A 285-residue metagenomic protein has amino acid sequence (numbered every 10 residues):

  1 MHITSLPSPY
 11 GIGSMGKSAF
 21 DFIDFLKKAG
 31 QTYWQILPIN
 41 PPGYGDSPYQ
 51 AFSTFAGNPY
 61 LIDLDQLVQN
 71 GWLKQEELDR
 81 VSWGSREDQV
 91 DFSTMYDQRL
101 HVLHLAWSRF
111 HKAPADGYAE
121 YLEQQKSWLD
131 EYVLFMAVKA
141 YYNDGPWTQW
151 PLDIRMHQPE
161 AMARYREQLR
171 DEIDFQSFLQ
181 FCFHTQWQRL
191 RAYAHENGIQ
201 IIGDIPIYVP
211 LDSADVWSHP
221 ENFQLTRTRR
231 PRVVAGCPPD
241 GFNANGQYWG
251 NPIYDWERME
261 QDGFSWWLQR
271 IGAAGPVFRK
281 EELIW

Functional and structural regions predicted by a protein language model:
M1, W34-Q35, I201-G203, E281-W285: Hydrophobic faces of well-ordered beta-strands that scaffold small-molecule active sites in alpha/beta enzyme cores
M1-K28, L179-Q180: Asp/Glu-centered strand-loop micro-motifs enriched in Gly/Pro and often flanked by an aromatic residue
H2, D46-H184, V209-W285: Alpha-amylase-like alpha-glycosidases and glucanotransferases acting on alpha-linked glucans and related
T4, I39-P41, P206-P210: Active-site beta-loop-alpha junctions enriched in small/polar residues
K17-D24, E120-Y121, T185-Y193, L268-R270: Short alpha-helical segments and helix-capping/turn motifs at coil-helix boundaries
K17-P42, A273-F278: Catalytic domains of carbohydrate-active enzymes, especially glycoside hydrolases
L26, I36, F135, A194 (+2 more regions): Conserved, mostly hydrophobic/aromatic
Q176, Q180-V209: Conserved, well-ordered alpha-helix/loop/beta-strand core segments that scaffold catalytic motifs
